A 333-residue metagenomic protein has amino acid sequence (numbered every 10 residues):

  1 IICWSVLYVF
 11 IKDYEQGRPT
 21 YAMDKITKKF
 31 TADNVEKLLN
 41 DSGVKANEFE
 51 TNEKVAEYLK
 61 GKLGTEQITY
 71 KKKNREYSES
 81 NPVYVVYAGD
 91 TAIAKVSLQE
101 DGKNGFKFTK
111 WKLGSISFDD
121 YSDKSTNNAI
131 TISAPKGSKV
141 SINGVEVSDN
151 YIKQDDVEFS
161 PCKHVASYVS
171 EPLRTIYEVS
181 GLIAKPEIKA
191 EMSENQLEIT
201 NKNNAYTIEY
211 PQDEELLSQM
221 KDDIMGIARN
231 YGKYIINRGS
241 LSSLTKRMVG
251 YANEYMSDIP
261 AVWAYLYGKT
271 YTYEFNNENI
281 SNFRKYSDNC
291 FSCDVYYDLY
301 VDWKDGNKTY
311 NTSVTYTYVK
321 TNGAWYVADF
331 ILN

Functional and structural regions predicted by a protein language model:
I1-F10: Sec-dependent N-terminal signal peptides of Gram-positive bacterial secreted proteins and lipoproteins
V9-G64, G137-S138, I208-E274, N279-S281: Core segments of small alpha/beta cavity-forming domains
D33, E76-N81, H164-A166: Intrinsically disordered, low-complexity coil segments
A46-E79, Q154, E158, S170-P172 (+2 more regions): Subset-of-secretome marker
V55-S122, N127, A264-K308: Surface-exposed, charged secondary-structure patches
Y87-P172, S180-E214, N311-N333: Short beta-strand edge/turn micro-motifs at domain boundaries
H164-M225, S242-K308: Structured core of small recognition/catalytic domains
